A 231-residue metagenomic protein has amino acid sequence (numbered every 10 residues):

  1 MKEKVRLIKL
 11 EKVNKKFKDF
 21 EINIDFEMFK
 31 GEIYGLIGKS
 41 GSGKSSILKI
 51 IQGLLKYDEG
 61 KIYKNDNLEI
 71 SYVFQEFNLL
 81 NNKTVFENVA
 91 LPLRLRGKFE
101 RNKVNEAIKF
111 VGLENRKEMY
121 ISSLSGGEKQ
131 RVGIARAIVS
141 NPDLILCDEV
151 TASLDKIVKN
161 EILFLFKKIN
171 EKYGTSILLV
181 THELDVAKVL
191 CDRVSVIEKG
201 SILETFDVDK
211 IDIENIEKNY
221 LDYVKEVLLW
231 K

Functional and structural regions predicted by a protein language model:
I37-K39: The feature captures the beta-strand-to-loop junction immediately N-terminal to the Walker
Q52: Helix-to-loop junction immediately C-terminal to a conserved catalytic motif
F99-R116: Conserved ABC ATPase "signature" region
Y120-L124, E128: Conserved ABC ATPase signature
N141: Conserved catalytic motifs of ABC-family nucleotide-binding domains
I145-D148: Catalytic Walker B motif of ABC-type/P-loop ATPase nucleotide-binding domains
T181-H182: H-loop/switch region of ABC-family ATPase nucleotide-binding domains
